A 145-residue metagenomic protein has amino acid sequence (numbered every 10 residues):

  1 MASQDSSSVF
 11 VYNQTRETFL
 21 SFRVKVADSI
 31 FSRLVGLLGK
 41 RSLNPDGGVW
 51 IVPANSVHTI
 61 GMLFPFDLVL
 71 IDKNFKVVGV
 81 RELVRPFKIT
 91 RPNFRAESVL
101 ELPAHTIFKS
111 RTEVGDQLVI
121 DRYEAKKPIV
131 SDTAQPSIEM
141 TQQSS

Functional and structural regions predicted by a protein language model:
M1-S145: Compact, glycine-rich, soluble single-domain proteins
